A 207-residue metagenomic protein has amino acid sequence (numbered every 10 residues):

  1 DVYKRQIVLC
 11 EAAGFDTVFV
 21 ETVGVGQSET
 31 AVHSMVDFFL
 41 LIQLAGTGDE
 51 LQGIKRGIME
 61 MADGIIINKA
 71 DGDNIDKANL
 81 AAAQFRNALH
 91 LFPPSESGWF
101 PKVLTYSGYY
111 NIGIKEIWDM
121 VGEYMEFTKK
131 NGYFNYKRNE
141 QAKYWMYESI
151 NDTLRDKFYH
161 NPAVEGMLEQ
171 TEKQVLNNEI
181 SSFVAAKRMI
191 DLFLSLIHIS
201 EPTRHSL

Functional and structural regions predicted by a protein language model:
D1-S28, M35-L41, D49-E50: Nucleotide-state-sensitive switch-loop elements of NTP-binding domains
Y3, E21, I58, N68 (+2 more regions): Residue-level signature of catalytic and energy-coupling elements of molecular machines, predominantly ATP/GTP-dependent
Y3, I197-L207: Single conserved hydrophobic/aromatic residue that forms the stacking wall/gate of nucleotide- or nucleobase-binding
R5-Q6, A31, M35, I54-G57 (+4 more regions): Alpha-helical scaffold elements adjacent to nucleotide-binding pockets in ATP/GTP-utilizing enzyme cores
V36-Q52, A70-A78: Conserved Switch II/interswitch segment of TRAFAC-class P-loop GTPases
F38, D63-G64, K102: Well-ordered beta-strand positions
D71-E123: Canonical P-loop GTPase G-domain recognition
T105, E116-F193: Long, well-ordered amphipathic alpha-helical subdomains in the mid-to-C-terminal portions of large enzyme subunits
